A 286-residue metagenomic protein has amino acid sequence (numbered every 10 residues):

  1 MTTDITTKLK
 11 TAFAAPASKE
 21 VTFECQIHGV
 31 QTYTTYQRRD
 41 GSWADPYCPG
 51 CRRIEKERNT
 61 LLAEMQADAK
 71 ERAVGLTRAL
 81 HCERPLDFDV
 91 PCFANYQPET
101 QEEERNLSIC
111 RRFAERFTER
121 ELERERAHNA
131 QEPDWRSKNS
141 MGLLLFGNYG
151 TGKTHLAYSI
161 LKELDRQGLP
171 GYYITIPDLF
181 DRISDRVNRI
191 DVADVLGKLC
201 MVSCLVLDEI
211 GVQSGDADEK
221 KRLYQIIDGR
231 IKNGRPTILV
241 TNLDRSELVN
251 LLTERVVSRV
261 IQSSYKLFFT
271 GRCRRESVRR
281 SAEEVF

Functional and structural regions predicted by a protein language model:
M1-R105, V278-F286: A short, basic N-terminal segment
A94-R126: N-terminal pre-Walker A segment at the start of P-loop NTPase domains
E102-R111, S140-M141, F146-N148, L161-M201 (+1 more regions): Short glycine-rich substrate-engagement loop in P-loop NTPases that contacts/grips substrate
E123-R136: Intrinsically disordered, low-complexity domain-flanking/linker segments in eukaryotic proteins, enriched
P133-A157: Walker A/P-loop nucleotide-binding motif
L169-P170, M201-L205, N233-L239: Loop/turn-to-beta-strand initiation segments
F180-R186, I210-F286: Replace "adjacent to P-loop NTPase cores in ATP/GTP-dependent enzymes" with "adjacent to NTP-binding cores
